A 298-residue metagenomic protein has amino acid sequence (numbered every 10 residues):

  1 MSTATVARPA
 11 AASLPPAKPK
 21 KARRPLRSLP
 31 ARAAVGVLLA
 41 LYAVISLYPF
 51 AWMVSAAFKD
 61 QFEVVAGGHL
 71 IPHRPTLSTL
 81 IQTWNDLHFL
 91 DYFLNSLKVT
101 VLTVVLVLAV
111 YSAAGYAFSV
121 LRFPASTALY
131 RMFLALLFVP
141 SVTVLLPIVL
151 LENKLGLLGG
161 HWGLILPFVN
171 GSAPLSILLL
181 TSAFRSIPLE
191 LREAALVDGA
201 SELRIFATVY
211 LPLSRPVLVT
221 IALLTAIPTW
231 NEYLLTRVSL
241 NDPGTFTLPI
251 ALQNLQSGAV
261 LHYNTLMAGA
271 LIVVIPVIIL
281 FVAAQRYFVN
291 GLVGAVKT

Functional and structural regions predicted by a protein language model:
M1-K20: Short, intrinsically disordered terminal tails adjacent to the first/last structured region
K20-R23, N264: Residue-level detector of intrinsically disordered/flexible regions characterized by low predicted structural confidence
A22-G36: A detector for short, charged/polar N-terminal pre-domain segments
R32-T298: A structural signal for multi-pass alpha-helical bundles of membrane permease subunits that mediate small-molecule
